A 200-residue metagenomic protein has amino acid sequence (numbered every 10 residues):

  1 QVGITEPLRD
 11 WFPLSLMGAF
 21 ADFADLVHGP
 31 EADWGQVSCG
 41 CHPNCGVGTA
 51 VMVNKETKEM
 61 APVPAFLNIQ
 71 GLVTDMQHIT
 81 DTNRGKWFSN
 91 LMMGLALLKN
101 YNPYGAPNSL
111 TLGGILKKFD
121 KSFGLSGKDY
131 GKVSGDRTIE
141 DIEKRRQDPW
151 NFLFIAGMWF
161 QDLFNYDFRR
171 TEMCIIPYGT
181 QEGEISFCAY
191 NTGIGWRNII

Functional and structural regions predicted by a protein language model:
Q1-G48, E56, E182: Conserved C-terminal portion of the radical SAM core fold that forms the substrate/S-adenosylmethionine-binding
G35, C39-I200: Radical SAM enzyme core and accessory elements
